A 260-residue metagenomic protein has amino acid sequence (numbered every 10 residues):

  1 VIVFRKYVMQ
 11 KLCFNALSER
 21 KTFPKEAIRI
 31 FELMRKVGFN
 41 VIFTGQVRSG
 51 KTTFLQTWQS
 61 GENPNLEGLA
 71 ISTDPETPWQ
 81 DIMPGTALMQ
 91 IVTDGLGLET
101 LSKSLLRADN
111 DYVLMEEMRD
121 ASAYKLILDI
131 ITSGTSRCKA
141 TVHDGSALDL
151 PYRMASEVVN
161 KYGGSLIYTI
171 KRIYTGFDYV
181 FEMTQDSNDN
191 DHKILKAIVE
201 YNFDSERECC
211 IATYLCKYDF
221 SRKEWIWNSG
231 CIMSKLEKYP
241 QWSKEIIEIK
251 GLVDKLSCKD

Functional and structural regions predicted by a protein language model:
V1-F39: P-loop NTP-binding catalytic core
F4-K6, S72, Q185: Flexible glycine-/small-residue-rich
F39-T44, Q59-Y174: Switch/coupling sub-region of P-loop NTPases
V47: The conserved Walker
G50-K51: Conserved glycine(s) of the Walker
F54, W58: Hydrophobic positions on the alpha1 helix immediately C-terminal to the Walker A/P-loop
R137-I211, D219-F220: Replace "adjacent to P-loop NTPase cores in ATP/GTP-dependent enzymes" with "adjacent to NTP-binding cores
N190-D260: NTP-binding/hydrolysis catalytic cores, primarily Walker-type P-loop NTPases
